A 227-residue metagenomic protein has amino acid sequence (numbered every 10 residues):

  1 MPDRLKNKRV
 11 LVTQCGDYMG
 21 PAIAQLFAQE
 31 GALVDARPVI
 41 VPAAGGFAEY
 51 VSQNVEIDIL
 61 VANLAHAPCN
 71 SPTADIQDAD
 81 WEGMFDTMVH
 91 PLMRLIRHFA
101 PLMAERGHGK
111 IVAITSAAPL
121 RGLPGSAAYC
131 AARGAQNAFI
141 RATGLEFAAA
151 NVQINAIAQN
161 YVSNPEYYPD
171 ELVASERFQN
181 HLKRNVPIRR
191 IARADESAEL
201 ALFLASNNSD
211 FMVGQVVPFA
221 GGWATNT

Functional and structural regions predicted by a protein language model:
D3-D35: Canonical Rossmann dinucleotide-binding motif of NAD(H)/NADP(H)-dependent dehydrogenases/reductases, specifically
P42-G45, S52, A65-E82, E105 (+2 more regions): Conserved mid-core segment of classical short-chain dehydrogenase/reductases
S71-T73, Q77-F85, I111, F178 (+1 more regions): Substrate-binding pocket helix/loop in short-chain dehydrogenase/reductase
K110-A135, I140-A149, Y161-V162: Catalytic loop of short-chain dehydrogenase/reductase
R121, L202, V213-T227: Short C-terminal tail/terminal secondary-structure segment of NAD(P)H-dependent dehydrogenase/reductase domains
A148, Q153, M212-G214: Short, small/polar-rich loop/turn modules that mediate ligand/substrate recognition or access, typified
A149, Q159-N185, N226-T227: A glycine/serine/threonine-rich, flexible loop-to-helix segment that serves as the NAD(P) cofactor-binding "lid"
